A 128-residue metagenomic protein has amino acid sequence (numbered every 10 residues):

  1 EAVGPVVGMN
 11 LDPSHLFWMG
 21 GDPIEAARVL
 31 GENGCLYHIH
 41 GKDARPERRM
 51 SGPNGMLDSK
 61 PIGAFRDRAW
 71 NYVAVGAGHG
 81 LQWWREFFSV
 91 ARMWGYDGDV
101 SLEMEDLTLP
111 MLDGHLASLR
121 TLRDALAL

Functional and structural regions predicted by a protein language model:
E1-L128: Histidine-acidic metal/acid-base catalytic patches
